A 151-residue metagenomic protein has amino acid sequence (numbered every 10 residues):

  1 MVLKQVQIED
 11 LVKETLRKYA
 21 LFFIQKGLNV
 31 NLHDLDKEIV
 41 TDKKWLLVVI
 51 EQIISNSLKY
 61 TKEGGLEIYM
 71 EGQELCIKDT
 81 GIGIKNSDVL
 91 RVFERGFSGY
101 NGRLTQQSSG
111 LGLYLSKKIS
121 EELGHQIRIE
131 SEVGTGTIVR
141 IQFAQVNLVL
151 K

Functional and structural regions predicted by a protein language model:
M1, D34, E38-D42: Conserved micro-motifs of the catalytic ATP-binding
V2-A20: A conserved beta-strand-to-alpha-helix junction within the catalytic ATP-binding
S57-L58: Short helix-loop "hinge" at the ATP-lid/N-box region of the Bergerat-fold HATPase_c
E63-E74: Short beta-strand/loop element within the Bergerat-fold HATPase_c
D79: Acidic ATP/Mg2+-coordinating residue in the GHKL
I84-F97: Short conserved segment of the HATPase_c
